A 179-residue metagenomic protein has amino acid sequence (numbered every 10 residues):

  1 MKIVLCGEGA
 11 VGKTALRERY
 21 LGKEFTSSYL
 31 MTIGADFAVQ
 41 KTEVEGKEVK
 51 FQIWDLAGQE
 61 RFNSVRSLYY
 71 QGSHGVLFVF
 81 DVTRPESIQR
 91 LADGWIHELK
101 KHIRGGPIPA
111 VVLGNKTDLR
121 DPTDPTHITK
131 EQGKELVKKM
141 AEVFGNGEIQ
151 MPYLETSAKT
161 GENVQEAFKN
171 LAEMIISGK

Functional and structural regions predicted by a protein language model:
M1-C6, A10, A15, R19-K23 (+1 more regions): Ras-like small GTPase catalytic G-domain
G22-L30: Post-Walker A helix-loop "phosphate-sensing" segment adjacent to the P-loop in P-loop NTPases
